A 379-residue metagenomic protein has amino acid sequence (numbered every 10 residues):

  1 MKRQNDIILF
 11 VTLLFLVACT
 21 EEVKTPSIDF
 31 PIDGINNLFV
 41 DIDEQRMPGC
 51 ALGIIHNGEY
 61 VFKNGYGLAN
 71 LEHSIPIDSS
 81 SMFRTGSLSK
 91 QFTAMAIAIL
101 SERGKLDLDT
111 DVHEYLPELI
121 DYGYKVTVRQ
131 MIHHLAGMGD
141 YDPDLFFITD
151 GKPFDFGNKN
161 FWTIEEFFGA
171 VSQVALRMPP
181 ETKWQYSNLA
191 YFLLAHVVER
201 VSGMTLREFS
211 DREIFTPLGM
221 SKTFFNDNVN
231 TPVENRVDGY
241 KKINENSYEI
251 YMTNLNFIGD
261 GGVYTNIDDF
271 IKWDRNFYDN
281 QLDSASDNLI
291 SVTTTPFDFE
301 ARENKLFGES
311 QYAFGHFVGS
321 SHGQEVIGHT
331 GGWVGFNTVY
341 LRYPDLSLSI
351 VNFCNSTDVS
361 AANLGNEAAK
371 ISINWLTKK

Functional and structural regions predicted by a protein language model:
M1-S27: Bacterial Sec-dependent N-terminal signal peptides
C19-G65, E199-S202, E208-R212, T216 (+1 more regions): Catalytic loop of the DD-peptidase/beta-lactamase superfamily, centered on the K-T-G motif and neighboring
L52-E59, R84-D107, D111, M131 (+5 more regions): Alpha-helical scaffold elements that line and support the substrate/ligand-binding pocket of soluble hydrolases
V61-F62, L119-T127, G137-D144, P217-D227 (+2 more regions): Secretory-pathway/luminal and periplasmic proteins that interact with or process carbohydrate-rich
L68-S187, M204, K241-N244: Active-site-proximal loop and beta-strand segments within enzyme catalytic domains
D142-L145, P153-T231, L255-I271, N288: Catalytic-site signature segments of enzymes, centered on catalytic residues
N235-Y240: A small/polar active-site loop signature that marks catalytic segments
